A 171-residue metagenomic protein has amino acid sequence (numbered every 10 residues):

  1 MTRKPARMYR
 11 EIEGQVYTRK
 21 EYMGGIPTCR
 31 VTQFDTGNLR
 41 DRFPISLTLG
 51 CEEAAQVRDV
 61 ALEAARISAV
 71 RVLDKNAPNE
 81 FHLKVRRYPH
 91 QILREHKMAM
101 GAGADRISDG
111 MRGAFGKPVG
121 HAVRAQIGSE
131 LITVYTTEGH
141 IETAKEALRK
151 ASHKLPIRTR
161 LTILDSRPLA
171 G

Functional and structural regions predicted by a protein language model:
M1-G171: Ribosome-associated RNA-binding proteins
